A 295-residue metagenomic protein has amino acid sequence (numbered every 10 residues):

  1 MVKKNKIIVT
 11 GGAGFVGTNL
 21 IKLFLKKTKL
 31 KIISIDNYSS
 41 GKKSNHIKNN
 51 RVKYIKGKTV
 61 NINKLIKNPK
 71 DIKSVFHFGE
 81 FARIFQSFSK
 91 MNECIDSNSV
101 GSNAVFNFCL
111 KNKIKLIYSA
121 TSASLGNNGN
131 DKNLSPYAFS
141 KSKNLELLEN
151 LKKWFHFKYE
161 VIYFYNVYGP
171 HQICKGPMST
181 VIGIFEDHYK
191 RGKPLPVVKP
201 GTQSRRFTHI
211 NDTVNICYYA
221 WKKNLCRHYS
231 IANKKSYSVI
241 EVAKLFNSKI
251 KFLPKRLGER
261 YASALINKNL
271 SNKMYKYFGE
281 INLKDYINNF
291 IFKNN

Functional and structural regions predicted by a protein language model:
M1-Y165, F290-N294: N-terminal Rossmann-like NAD(P)+-binding domain of SDR-like oxidoreductases, especially those catalyzing
T10, V167-H171, V197-F207, Y229-Y237 (+2 more regions): Glycine-rich Rossmann NAD(P)(H)-binding loop
N128, P170-I173, I240: Short beta-loop-alpha junction of Rossmann-like oxidoreductase domains
K132-S140, F164, C174, M178-I182 (+1 more regions): The catalytic Tyr-centered alpha-helix of NAD(P)H-dependent dehydrogenases
K143-L151, V181, F185, V242 (+1 more regions): Hydrophobic alpha-helix immediately C-terminal to the catalytic Tyr-X-X-X-Lys motif of short-chain
V167, G183-P196, S204-Y229: Alpha-helical substrate-binding/gating segment
I210, S238-E241, R256-K293: Conserved C-terminal active-site "lid" loop/helix of NAD(P)H-dependent oxidoreductases that clamps the redox cofactor
I216-G258: Mid/C-terminal beta-alpha module of Rossmann-like enzyme folds, strongest in SDR-family dehydrogenases/epimerases
